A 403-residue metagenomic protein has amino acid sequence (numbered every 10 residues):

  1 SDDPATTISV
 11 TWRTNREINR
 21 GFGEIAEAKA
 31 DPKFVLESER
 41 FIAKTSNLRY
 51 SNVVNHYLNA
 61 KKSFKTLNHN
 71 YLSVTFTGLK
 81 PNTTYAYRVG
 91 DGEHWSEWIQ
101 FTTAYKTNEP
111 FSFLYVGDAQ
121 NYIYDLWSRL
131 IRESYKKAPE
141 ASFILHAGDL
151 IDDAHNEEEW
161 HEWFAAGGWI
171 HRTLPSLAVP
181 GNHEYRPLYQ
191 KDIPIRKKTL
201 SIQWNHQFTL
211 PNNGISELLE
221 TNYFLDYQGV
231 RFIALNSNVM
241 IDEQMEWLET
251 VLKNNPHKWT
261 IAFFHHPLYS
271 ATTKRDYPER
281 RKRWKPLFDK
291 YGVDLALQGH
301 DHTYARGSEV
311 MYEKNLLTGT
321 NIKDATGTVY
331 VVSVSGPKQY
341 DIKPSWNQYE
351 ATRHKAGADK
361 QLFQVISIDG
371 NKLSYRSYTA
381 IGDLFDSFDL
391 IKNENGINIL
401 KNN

Functional and structural regions predicted by a protein language model:
S1-Y115, K136-K137, D359, V365 (+1 more regions): Acidic, histidine-bearing metal-coordination/catalytic regions of metal-dependent phosphoesterases
R16, A119-Y122, L150-D153, N182-R186 (+5 more regions): Solvent-exposed loop/turn segments at secondary-structure junctions within structured extracellular/periplasmic domains
K29-L67, L114-R129, A154, D192-K198 (+4 more regions): Acidic/histidine-rich helix-loop elements that form or flank divalent-metal/phosphate-binding sites at the catalytic
S63-T66, N70-F76, T84-Q100, E158-P256 (+3 more regions): Extended active-site neighborhood of metal-dependent phosphoesterases/phosphodiesterases
E109-P187: Conserved, compact domain cores that house catalytic/ligand-binding motifs in diverse enzymes and effector modules
Y115-G117, F143-D149, P175-N182, L235-N236 (+3 more regions): Active-site neighborhood of phospho(di)ester-bond hydrolases with catalytic His/Asp-centered motifs
Y135-K137, K253, D289: Non-catalytic positions within long, well-ordered alpha-helices that form the structural scaffold/packing of enzyme
N255-D301, L316-L317: Active-site-proximal segments of metal-dependent phosphoesterases and phosphodiesterases across multiple
